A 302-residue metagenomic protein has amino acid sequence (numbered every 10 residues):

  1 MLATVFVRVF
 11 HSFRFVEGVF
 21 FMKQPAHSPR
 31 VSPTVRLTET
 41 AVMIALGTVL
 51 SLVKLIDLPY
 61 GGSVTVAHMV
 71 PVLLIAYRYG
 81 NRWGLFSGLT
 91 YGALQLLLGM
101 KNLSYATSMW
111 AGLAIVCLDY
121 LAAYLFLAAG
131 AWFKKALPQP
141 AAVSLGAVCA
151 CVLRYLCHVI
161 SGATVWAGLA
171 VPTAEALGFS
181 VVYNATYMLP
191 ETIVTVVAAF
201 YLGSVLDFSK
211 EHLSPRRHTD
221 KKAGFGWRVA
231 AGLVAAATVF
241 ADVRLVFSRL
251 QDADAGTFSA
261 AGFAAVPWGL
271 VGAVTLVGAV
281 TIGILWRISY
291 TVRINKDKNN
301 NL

Functional and structural regions predicted by a protein language model:
F10, F15, F21-V42, E175-L302: Alpha-helical transmembrane segments and their cytosolic interface
M22-F86: Hydrophobic transmembrane alpha-helices
L37-A41, V70, L85-L89, L113-C117 (+2 more regions): Hydrophobic alpha-helical transmembrane segments
I44-V53, G92-K101, C151-V159, A237-L245: Aromatic-anchored segments of alpha-helical transmembrane domains
L50-V64, T90-A131, G168-A170: Interfacial aromatic-anchored transmembrane helix boundaries in multi-pass membrane proteins
A76-Y77, G130, K134: Helix-capping/transition residues at the boundaries of transmembrane alpha-helices and the short helical linkers
M100-K101, I160-A170, D242-G256: Membrane-helix interface motif
Y120, Y124, A128, C151-T164: Mid-bilayer segments of alpha-helical transmembrane spans in multi-pass integral membrane proteins that mediate
